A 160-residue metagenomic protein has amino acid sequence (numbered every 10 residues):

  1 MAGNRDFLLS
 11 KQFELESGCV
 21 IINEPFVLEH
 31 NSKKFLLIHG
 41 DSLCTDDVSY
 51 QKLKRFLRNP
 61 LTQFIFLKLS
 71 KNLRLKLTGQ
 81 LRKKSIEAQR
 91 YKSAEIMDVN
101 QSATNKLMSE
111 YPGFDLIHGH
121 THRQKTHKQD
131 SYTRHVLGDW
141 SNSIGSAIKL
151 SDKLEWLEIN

Functional and structural regions predicted by a protein language model:
M1-N4, N23, I38, D115-H120 (+1 more regions): Active-site neighborhood of phospho(di)ester-bond hydrolases with catalytic His/Asp-centered motifs
A2, D6-Y111: Conserved catalytic scaffold of divalent metal-dependent phosphoesterases
N4-K11, L43-T45, F114-K128, N142-I144: Active-site environment of divalent metal-dependent phosphoester hydrolases
L28-N31, K128-N160: Binuclear metal-dependent phosphoesterase catalytic core
